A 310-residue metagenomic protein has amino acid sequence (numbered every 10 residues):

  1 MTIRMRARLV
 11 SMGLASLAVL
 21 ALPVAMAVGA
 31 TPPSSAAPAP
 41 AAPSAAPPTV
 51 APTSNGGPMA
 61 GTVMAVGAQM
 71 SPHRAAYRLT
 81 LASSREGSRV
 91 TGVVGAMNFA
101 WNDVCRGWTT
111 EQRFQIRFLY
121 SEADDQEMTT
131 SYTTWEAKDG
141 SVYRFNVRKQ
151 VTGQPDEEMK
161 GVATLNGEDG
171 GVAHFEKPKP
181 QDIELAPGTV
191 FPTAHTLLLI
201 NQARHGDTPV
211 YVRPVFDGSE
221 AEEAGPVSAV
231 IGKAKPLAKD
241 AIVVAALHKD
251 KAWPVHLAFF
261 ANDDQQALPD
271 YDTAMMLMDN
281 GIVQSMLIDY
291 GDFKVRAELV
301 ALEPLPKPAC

Functional and structural regions predicted by a protein language model:
M1-R8: N-terminal secretory signal peptides that target proteins for export/translocation
M12-A25: Bacterial N-terminal signal peptides
V28-E122: N-terminal cleavable signal peptides for secretion/export
P33, A37-P38, R148-C310: Mature, soluble, non-transmembrane domains
V66-S71, A100-T109, W135-S141, A246-K249 (+1 more regions): A short, structured loop/turn motif at beta-sheet edges
L79, T110-Q112, Y143-V147, Q284-I288: Short hydrophobic/aromatic-rich beta-strand segments that constitute the beta-sheet cores of beta-sandwich/beta-barrel
G95-W101, T129-E136, A163, D272-M276: Hydrophobic/aromatic beta-strand elements that line small-molecule binding cavities or substrate pockets in beta-rich
Q112-N166: Hydrophobic/aromatic-rich structural module bridging two neighboring secondary-structure elements via a short loop
